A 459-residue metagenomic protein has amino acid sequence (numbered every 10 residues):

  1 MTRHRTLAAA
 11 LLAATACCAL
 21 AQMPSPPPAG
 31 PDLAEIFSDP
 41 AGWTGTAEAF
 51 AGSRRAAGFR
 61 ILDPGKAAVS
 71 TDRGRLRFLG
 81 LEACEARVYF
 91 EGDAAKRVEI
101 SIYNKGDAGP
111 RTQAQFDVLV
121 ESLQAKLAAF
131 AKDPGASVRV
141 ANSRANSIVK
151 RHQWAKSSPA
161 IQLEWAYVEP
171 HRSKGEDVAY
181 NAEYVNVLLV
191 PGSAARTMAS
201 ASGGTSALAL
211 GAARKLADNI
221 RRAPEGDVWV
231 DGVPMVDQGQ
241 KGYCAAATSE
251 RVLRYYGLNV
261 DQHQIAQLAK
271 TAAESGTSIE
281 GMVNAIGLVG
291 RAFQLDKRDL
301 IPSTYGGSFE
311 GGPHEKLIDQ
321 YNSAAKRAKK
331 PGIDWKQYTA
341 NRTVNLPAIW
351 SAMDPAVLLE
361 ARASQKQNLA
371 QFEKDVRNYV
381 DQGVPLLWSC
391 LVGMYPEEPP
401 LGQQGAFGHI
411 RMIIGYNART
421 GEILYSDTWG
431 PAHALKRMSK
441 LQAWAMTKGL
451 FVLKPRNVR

Functional and structural regions predicted by a protein language model:
M1-A9: Bacterial N-terminal signal peptides that target proteins for export
A8-A19: Bacterial N-terminal signal peptides
Q22, G30-F37, H171-I349: Active-site-adjacent structural segments surrounding the nucleophilic cysteine of cysteine proteases and isopeptidases
S53, I61, G65, V69-V149: Long, charged/polar, surface-exposed segments that mediate recognition or autoinhibition
L81-E85, S147-V149, A160-E164, G405-R411: Short, surface-exposed coil-to-beta transition loops
A94, Q113, D117-A213: Extended, non-transmembrane interaction/recognition domains
G175-Y180, Y184-V228, D381, G393-G405 (+1 more regions): Noncatalytic regulatory segments and standalone regulatory/sensor domains
A324-R327, D334-Y338, V344-S426: Active-site-adjacent substructure of cysteine-protease-like catalytic cores
